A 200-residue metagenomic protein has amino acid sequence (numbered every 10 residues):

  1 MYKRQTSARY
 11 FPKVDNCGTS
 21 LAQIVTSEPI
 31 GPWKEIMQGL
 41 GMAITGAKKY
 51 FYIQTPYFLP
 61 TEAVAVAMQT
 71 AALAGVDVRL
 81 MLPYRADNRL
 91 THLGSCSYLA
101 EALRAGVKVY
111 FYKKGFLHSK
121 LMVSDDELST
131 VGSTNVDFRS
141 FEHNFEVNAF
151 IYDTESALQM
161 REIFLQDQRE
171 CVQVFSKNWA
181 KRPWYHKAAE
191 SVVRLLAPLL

Functional and structural regions predicted by a protein language model:
K3-L200: Charged, low-complexity intrinsically disordered terminal segments
